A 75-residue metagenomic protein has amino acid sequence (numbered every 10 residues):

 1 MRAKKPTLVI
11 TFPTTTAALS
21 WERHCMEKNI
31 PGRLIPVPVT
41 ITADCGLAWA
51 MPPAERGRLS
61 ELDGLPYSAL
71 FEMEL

Functional and structural regions predicted by a protein language model:
M1-K5, L75: Short, low-complexity, intrinsically disordered N-terminal peptides in bacterial proteins
M1-R2, V39, L62: Short secondary-structure boundary/capping segments
P6-A54: Amphipathic, hydrophobic secondary-structure cores in small proteins
A48-L75: C-terminal structural segments of small proteins and small subunits
